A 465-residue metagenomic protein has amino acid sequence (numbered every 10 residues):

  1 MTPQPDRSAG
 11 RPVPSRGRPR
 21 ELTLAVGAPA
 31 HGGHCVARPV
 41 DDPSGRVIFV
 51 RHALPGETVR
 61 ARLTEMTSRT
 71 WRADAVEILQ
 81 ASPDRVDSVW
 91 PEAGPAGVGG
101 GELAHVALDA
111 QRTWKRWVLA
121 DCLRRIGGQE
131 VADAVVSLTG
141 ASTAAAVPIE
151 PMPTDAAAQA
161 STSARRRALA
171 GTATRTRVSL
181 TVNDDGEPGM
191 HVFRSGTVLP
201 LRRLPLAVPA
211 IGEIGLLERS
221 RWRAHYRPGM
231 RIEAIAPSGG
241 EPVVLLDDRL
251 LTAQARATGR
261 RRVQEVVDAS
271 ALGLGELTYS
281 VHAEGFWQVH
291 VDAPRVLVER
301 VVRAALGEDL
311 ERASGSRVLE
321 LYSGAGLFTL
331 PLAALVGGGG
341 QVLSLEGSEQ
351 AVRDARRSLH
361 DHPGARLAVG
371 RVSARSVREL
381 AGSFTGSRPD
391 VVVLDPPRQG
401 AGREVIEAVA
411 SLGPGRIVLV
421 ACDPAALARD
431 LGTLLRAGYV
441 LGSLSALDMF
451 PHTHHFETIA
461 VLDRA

Functional and structural regions predicted by a protein language model:
T2-L394, A401, V405, G413: Accessory RNA-recognition modules of RNA-modification enzymes
V36, I459-V461: Conserved hydrophobic/aromatic beta-strand scaffold that supports enzyme active sites
V182, L462-D463: Short beta-strand-to-turn element immediately C-terminal to the catalytic PLP-Schiff-base lysine in fold type I
A368-F456, D463-A465: S-adenosylmethionine
